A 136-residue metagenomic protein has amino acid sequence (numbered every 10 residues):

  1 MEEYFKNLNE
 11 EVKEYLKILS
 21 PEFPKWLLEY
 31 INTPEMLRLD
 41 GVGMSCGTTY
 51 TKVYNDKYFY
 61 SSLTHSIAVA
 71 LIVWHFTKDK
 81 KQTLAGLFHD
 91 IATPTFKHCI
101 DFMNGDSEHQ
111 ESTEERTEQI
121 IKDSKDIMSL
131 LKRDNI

Functional and structural regions predicted by a protein language model:
M1-I136: Metal-dependent phosphohydrolase cores
